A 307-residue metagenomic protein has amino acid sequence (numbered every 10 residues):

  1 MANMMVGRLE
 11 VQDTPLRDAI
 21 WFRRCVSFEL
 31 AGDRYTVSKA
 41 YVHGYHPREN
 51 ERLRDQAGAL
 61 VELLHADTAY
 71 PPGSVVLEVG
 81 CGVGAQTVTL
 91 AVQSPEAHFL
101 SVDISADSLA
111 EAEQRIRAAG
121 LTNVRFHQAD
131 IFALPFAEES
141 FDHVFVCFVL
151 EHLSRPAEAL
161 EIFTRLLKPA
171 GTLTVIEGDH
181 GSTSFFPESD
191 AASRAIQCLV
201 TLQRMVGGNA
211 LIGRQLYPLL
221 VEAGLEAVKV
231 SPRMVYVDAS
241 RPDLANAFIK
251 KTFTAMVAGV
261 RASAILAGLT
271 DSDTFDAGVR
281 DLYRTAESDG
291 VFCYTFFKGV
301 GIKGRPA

Functional and structural regions predicted by a protein language model:
S38-G58: Class I SAM-dependent methyltransferase Rossmann-like catalytic core, especially the SAM/SAH-binding loop
A40-V42, R48, K229-G290: C-terminal helical/coil "lid" or tail adjacent to the Rossmann-like core of SAM-dependent
D55-S74, T89: Conserved alpha-helix/loop element of class I SAM-dependent methyltransferases that forms part of the SAM/SAH-binding
L77, V83-A133: Class I SAM-dependent methyltransferase SAM/SAH-binding core
F132-H143: A short acidic, Gly/Pro-enriched loop at the edge of an enzyme's catalytic core that lines a small-molecule cofactor
D142-P156: A short SAM/SAH-binding and catalytic strip from SAM-dependent methyltransferases
A157-T172: A short glycine-rich, Lys/Arg-flanked "PGG" loop and its adjoining helix->strand segment in the class I
T174-P242, K251: Conserved catalytic/acceptor-binding region of the Class I
